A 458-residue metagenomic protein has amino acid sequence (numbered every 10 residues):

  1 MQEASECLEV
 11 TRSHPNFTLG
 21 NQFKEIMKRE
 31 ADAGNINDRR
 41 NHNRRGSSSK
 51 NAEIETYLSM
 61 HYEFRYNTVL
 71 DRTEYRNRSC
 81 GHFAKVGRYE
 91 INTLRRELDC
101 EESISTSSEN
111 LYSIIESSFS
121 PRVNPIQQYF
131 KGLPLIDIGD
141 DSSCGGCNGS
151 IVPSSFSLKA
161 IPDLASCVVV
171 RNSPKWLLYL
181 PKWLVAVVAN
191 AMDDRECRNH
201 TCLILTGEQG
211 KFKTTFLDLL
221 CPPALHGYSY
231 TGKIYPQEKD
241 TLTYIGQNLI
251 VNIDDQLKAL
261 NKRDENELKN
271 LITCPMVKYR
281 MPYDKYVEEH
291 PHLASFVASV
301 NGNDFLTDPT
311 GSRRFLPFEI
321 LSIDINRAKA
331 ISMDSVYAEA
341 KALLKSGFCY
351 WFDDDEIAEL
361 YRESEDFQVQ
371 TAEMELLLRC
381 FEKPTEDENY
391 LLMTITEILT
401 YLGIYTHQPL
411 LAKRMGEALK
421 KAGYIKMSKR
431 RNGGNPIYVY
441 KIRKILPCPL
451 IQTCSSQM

Functional and structural regions predicted by a protein language model:
M1-F156, V170, P174, L178 (+2 more regions): N-terminal nucleic-acid engagement/recognition segments and initiation subdomains in replication, restriction
F119-G246: P-loop NTPase catalytic core of nucleic-acid-dependent motor ATPases
T241-G246, M281-S299: AAA+/SF3 P-loop NTPase mechanochemical coupling elements
L249-I272, L306-G311: Conserved AAA+/SF3 P-loop NTPase catalytic/coupling segment centered on the Walker-B
E265-E288: Conserved catalytic/switch belt of AAA+ P-loop NTPases
L306-D324: A short helix-turn-beta junction within AAA+ P-loop NTPase domains corresponding to the substrate/partner-engaging
I331-E363: Long, low-complexity, charged/polar intrinsically disordered regions in eukaryotic proteins
W351-M458: DNA transaction DNA-binding modules
